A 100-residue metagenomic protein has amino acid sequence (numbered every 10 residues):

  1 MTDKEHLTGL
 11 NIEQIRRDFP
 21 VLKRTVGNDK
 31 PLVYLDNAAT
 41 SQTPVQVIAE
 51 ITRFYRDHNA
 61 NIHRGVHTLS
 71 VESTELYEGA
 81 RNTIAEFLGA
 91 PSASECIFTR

Functional and structural regions predicted by a protein language model:
M1-R100: Pyridoxal 5′-phosphate
